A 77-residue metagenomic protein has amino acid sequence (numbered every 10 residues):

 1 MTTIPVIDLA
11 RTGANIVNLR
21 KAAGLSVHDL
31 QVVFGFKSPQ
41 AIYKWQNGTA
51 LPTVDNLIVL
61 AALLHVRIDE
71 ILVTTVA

Functional and structural regions predicted by a protein language model:
M1-A22: A short, Lys/Arg-rich alpha-helix, primarily the initiator
T2-V6, A62, L72-A77: Short, charged recognition helix plus adjacent turn of helix-turn-helix-like nucleic-acid-binding domains
V17, H28, I58: Residues within the helices of the helix-turn-helix
R20, Q31, A61: The alpha-helix within a helix-turn-helix
A23-K44: Short alpha-helical DNA-recognition segment
W45-Q46, N56, T75: DNA major-groove recognition helix of helix-turn-helix
D55-E70: DNA major-groove recognition helix of helix-turn-helix/homeodomain DNA-binding modules
